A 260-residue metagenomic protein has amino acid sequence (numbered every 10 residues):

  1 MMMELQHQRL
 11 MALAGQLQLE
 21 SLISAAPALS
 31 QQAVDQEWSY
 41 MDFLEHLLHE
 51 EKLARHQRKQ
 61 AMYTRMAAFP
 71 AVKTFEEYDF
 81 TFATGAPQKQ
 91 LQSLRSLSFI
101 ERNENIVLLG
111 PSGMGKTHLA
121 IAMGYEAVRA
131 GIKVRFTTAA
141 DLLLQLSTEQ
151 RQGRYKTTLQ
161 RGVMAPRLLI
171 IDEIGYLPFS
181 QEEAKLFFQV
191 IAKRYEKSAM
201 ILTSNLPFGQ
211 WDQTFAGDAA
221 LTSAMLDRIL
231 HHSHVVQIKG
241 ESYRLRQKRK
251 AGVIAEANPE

Functional and structural regions predicted by a protein language model:
E4-L5, L10-M11: Extended, charged alpha-helical coiled-coil/arm scaffolds that mediate oligomerization and mechanical coupling in large
L10, A120-M123, V190: Aromatic/hydrophobic pocket-lining residues that form π-stacking "cages" and hydrophobic walls in ligand
M11, G15, L19-A71: Interdomain "pre-motor" coupling segment immediately N-terminal to P-loop NTPase/helicase cores
L13-E20, L29-Q32, E50, A54 (+10 more regions): Conserved, well-folded catalytic cores of nucleic-acid-processing and energy-transducing macromolecular machines
A26, T137, D141-T157, R161 (+1 more regions): Replace "adjacent to P-loop NTPase cores in ATP/GTP-dependent enzymes" with "adjacent to NTP-binding cores
E45-S98, R102, Y243-V253: AAA+ P-loop ATPase motor domain of ring mechanoenzymes
A86-A165, T214: Conserved P-loop
